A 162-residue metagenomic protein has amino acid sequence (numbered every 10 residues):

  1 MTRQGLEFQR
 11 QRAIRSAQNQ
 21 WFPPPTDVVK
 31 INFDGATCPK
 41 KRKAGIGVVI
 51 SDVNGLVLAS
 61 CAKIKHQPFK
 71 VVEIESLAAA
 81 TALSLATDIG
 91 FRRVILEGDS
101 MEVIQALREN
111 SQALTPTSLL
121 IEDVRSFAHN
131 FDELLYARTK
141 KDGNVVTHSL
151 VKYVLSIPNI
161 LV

Functional and structural regions predicted by a protein language model:
M1-V162: Primary recognition of RNase H-like, Mg2+-dependent phosphodiesterase/nuclease domains
